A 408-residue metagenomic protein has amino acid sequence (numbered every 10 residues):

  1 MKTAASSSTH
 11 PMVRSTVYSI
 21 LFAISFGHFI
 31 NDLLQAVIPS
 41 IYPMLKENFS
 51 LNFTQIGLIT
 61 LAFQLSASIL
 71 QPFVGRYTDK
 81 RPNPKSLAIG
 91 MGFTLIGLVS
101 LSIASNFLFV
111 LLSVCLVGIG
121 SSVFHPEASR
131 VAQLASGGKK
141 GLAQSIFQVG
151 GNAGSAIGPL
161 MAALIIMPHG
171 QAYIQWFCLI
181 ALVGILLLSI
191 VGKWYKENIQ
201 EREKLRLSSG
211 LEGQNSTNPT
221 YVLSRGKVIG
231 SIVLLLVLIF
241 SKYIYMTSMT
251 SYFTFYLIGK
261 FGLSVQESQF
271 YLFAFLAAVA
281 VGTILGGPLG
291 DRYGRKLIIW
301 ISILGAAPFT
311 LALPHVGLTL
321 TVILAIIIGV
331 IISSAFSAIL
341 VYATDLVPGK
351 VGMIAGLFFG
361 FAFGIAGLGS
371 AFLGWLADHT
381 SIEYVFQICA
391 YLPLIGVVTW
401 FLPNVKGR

Functional and structural regions predicted by a protein language model:
A36, Q64-P72, S155-A156, L276-I284 (+1 more regions): Residue-level signature of mid-helix packing/kink "hotspots" within the transmembrane helices of 12-pass Major
I38-P39, V228-L276: Extracytoplasmic gate region of multi-pass secondary transporters
S50, P82, I103-L108, G137 (+3 more regions): Helix-breaking motifs and short loop linkers at transmembrane-helix boundaries and internal kinks in secondary membrane
I69-L108: Conserved MFS/SLC helix-loop-helix module at the cytosolic interface between two early adjacent transmembrane helices
L70-P82, T283-G294, A377-D378: Helix-to-loop junctions at the C-terminal end of transmembrane segments in multipass secondary transporters
S113-G150: Cytoplasmic helix-loop-helix junction between adjacent transmembrane helices in 12-TM secondary transporters
I146-E197: Helix-loop-helix hairpin linking two adjacent transmembrane segments in secondary transporters
G290-I339: C-terminal transmembrane helical hairpin of 12-TM major facilitator-type secondary transporters
